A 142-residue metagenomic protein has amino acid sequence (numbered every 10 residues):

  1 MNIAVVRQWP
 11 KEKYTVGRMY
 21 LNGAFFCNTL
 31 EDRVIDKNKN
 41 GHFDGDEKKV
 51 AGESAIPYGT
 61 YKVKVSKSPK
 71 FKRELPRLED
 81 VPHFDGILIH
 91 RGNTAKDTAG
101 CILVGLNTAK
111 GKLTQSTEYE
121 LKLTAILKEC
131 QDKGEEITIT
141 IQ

Functional and structural regions predicted by a protein language model:
M1-I137: Cell wall/extracellular polymer interaction/catalysis modules
T138-Q142: Low-complexity intrinsically disordered segments
